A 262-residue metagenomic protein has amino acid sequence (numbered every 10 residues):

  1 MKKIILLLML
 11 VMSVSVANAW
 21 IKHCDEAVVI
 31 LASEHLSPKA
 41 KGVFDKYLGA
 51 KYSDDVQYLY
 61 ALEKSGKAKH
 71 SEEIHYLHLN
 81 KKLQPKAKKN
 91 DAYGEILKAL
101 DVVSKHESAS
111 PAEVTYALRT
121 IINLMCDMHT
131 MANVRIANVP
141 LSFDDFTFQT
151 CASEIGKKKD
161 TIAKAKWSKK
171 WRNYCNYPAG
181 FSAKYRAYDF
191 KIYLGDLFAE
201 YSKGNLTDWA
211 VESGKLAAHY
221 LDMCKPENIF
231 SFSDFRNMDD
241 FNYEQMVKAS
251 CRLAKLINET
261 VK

Functional and structural regions predicted by a protein language model:
I4-S13: Sec-dependent N-terminal signal peptides
N18-L124, M131-K262: N-terminal, motif-rich segments that launch catalysis or mediate targeting to/interaction with membranes, typified by
